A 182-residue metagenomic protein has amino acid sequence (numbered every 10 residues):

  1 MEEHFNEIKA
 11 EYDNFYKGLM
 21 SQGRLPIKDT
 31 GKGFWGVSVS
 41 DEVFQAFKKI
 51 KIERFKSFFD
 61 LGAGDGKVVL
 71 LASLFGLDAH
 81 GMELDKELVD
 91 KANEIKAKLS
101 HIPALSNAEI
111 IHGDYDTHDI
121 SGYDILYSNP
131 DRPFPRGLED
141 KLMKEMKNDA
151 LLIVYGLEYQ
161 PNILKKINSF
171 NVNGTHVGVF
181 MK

Functional and structural regions predicted by a protein language model:
M1-E53: S-adenosyl-L-methionine
F55-G64: Conserved class I S-adenosyl-L-methionine
G66-L70: Glycine-rich SAM-binding Motif I of class I
S73-L74: Gly/Ala-rich phosphate-binding loop of Rossmann-like dinucleotide-binding domains, activating on the conserved
D78-E83: Conserved SAM-binding motif I beta-strand of class I
D90-S121: S-adenosyl-L-methionine
I111-N148: Active-site segment flanking the S-adenosylmethionine/decSAM binding pocket in AdoMet-dependent transferases
F134-K182: C-terminal substrate-binding/active-site "lid" region of AdoMet-derived donor-dependent transferases
